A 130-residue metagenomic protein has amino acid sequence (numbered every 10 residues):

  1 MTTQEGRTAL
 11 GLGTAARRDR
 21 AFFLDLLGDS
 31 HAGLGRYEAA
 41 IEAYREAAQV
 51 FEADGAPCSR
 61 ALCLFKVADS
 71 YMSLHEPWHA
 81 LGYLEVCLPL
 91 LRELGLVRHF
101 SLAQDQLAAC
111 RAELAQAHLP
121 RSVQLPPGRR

Functional and structural regions predicted by a protein language model:
E5-L12, R45-A56, V86-L96: Amphipathic alpha-helical segments of tetratricopeptide repeats
